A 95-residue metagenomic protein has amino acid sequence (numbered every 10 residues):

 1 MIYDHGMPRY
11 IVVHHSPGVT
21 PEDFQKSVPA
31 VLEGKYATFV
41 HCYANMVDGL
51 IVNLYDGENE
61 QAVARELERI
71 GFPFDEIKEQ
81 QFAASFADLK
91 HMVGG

Functional and structural regions predicted by a protein language model:
M1-G34, N45-G49, E60, E66 (+1 more regions): Short S/T/G/P-rich N-terminal loop/turn motif that feeds into the first structured element of a domain
G34-A37, R69-F72: Short, well-ordered coil/turn elements that cap or connect secondary structure elements
A37-Y43, E76: A short linear hydrophobic-aromatic micro-motif
F72-S85: Conserved short beta-strand edge segments in small beta-sheet-based binding/regulatory domains
